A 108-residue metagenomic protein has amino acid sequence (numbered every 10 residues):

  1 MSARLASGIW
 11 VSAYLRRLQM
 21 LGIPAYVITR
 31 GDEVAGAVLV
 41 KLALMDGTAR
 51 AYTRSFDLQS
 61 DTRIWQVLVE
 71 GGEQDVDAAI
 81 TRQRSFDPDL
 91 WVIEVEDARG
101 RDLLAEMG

Functional and structural regions predicted by a protein language model:
M1-G108: Polybasic/polar functional segments that serve as interface/processing modules
